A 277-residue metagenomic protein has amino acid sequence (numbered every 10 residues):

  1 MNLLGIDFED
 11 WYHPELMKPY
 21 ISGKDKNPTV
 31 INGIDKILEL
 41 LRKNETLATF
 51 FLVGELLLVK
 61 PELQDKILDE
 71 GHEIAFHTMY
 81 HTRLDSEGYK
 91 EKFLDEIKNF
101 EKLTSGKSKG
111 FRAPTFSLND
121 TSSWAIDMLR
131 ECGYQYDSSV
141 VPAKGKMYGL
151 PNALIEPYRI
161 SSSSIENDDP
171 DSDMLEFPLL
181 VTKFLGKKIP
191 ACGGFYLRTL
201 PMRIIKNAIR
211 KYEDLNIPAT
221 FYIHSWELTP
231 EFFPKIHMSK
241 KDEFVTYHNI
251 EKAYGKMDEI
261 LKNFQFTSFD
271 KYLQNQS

Functional and structural regions predicted by a protein language model:
M1-E70: Active-site beta->alpha N-cap acidic-glycine motif
L3, E73, T220: Hydrophobic "anchor" residues on beta-strands that sit immediately upstream of conserved functional sites
D7, L41, I74-H77, F111 (+4 more regions): Conserved, mostly hydrophobic/aromatic
W11-L16, L185-K187, P230-K235: Short acidic/His/Gly/Ser-rich catalytic and metal-binding motifs that mark active-site loops of diverse hydrolases
I34-L38, P61-D65, F93-E101, I126 (+2 more regions): Generic structural signal for well-ordered alpha-helices, preferentially at hydrophobic/aromatic core positions
R42-E45, T199-S277: C-terminal domain-boundary segment and adjacent tail
N44-S122, Y134, S139-M147, S172 (+1 more regions): Metal-dependent polysaccharide deacetylase catalytic core of the NodB/CE4 family, i.e., the active-site-bearing domain
S105, A113-N216: Active-site-adjacent pocket scaffolds in enzyme catalytic domains
